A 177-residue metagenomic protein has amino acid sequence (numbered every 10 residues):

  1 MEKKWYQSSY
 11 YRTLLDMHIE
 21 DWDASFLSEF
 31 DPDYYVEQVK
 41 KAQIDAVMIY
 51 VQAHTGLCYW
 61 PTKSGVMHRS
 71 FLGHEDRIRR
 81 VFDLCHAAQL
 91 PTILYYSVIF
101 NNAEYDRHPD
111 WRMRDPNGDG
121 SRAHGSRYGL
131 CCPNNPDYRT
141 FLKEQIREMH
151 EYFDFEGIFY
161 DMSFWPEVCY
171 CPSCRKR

Functional and structural regions predicted by a protein language model:
M1-L57, A88-L90: N-terminal structural segment of carbohydrate-active enzymes
T13-F30, C58-D76, H124-E144: The substrate-binding groove and active-site-proximal loops of carbohydrate-active enzymes, especially glycoside
L15-H18, Y50-Q52, Y95-I99, Y160-S163: Active-site-proximal beta-strand/loop segments in catalytic clefts of secreted hydrolases
P32-V36, I78-F82, I146-H150: Generic structural signal for well-ordered alpha-helices, preferentially at hydrophobic/aromatic core positions
K40-E75, F100-G118, G125, E167-C174: Aromatic-lined carbohydrate-binding/catalytic grooves of carbohydrate-active enzymes
A46, E156-G157: Residues at the N-termini of beta-strands
V81-Y95, Q145: Hydrophobic or amphipathic alpha-helical targeting/insertion segments
L94-F155, M162, V168-R177: Active-site-adjacent "subsite" loops/lids of carbohydrate-active enzymes
